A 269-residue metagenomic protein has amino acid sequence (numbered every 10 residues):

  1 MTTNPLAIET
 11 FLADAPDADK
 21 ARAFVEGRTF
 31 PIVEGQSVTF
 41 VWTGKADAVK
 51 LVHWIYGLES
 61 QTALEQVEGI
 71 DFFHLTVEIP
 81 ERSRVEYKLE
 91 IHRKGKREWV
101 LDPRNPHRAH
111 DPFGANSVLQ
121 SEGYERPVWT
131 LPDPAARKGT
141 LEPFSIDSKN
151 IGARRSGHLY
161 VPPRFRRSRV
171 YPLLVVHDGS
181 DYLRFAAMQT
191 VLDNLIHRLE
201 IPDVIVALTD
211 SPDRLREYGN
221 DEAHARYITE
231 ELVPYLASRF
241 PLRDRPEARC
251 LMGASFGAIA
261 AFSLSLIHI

Functional and structural regions predicted by a protein language model:
F30-R82, H92-Y124: Aromatic-rich carbohydrate-binding modules that target alpha-glucans
L51, S83-I91, Y171, I228: Short beta-strand segments enriched for Tyr within beta-sheet-rich domains, predominantly fibronectin type III
V67, N116, Q120-F165: N-terminal cap/lid segment of alpha/beta-hydrolase-fold proteins
I151-A153, G179-P241: Cap/lid segment of the alpha/beta-hydrolase catalytic domain
R169-G179: Short beta-strand element of the alpha/beta-hydrolase
L242-A254: Alpha/beta-hydrolase fold nucleophile elbow
G253-S263: Glycine-rich nucleophile elbow surrounding the catalytic serine of serine-hydrolase chemistry
I267-I269: Conserved small/polar residues in nucleotide/adenosyl-binding loops
